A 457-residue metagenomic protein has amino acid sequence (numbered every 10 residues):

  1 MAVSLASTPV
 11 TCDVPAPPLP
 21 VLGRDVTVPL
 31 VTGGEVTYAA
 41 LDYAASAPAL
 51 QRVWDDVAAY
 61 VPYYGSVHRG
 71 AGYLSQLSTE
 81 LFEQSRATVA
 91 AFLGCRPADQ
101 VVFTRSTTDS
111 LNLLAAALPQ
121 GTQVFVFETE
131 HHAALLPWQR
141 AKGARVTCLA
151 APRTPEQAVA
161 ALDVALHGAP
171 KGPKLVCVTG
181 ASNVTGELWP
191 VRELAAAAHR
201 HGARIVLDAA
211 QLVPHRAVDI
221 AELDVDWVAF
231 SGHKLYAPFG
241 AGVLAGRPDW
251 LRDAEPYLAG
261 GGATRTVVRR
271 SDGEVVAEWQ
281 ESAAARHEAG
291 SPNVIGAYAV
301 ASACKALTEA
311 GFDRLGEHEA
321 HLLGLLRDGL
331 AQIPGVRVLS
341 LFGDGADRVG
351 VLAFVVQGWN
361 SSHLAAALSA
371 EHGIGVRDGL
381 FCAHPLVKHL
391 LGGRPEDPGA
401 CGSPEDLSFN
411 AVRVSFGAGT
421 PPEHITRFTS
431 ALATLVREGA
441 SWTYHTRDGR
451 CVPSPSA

Functional and structural regions predicted by a protein language model:
M1-A457: Pyridoxal 5′-phosphate
